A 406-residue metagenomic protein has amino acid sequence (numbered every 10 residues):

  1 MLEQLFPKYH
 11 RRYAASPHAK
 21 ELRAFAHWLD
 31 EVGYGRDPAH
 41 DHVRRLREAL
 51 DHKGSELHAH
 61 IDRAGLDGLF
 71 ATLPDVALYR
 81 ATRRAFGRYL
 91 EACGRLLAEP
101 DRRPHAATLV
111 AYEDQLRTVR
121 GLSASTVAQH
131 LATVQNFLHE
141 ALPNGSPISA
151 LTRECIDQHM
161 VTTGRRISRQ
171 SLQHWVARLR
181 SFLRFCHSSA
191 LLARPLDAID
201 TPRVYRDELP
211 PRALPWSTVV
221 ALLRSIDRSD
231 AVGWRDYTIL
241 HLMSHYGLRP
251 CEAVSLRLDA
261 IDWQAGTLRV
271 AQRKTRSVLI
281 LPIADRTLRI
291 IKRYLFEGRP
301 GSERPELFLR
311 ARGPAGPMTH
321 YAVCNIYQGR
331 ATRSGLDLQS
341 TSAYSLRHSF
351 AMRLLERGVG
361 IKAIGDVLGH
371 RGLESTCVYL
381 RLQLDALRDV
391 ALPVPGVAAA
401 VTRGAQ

Functional and structural regions predicted by a protein language model:
M1-Q406: Conserved catalytic core of the tyrosine transesterase superfamily
